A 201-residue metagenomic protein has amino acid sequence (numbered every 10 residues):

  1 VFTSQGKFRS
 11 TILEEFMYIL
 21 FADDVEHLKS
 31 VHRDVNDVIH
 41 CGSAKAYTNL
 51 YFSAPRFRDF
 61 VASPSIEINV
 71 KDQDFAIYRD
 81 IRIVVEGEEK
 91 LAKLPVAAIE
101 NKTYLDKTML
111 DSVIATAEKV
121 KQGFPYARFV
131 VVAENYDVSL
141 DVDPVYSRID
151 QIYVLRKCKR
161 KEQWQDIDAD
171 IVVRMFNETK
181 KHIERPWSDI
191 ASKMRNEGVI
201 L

Functional and structural regions predicted by a protein language model:
V1-T11, Y18-C41, K45-T48, F52 (+1 more regions): C-terminal tail/extension regions appended to the core domain(s) of diverse proteins
R9-M17, I68-Q73, D106-M109, I183: Phosphate/oxyanion-binding active-site loops and adjacent basic polyanion-contact surfaces
D37-E89: Active-site metal-binding core of divalent-cation-utilizing nuclease and nuclease-like domains
Q73-P95, M175, W187-L201: N-terminal/domain-start segments enriched in small and hydrophobic, helix-friendly residues, covering either
F75-I77, P95-T103, V113: Conserved catalytic cores of phosphodiester-cleaving nucleases, focusing on short active-site segments
R82, T103-T108, Y136-S139: Short acidic, S/G/P-rich loop/turn micro-motifs used as interaction or catalytic elements
E86-E88, Y104-A115, Q122: Active-site-adjacent loop/helix micro-motif of nuclease/hydrolase catalytic cores
I114-K119, Y146-R148: Short, solvent-exposed amphipathic alpha-helical segments in soluble enzyme and RNA/protein-processing domains
